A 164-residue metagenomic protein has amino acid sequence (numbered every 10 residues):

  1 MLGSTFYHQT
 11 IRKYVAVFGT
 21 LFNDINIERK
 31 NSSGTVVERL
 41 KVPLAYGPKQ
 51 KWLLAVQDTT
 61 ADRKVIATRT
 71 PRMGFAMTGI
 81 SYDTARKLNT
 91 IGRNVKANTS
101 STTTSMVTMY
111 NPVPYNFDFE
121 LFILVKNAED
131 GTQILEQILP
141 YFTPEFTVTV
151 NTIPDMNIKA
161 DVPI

Functional and structural regions predicted by a protein language model:
M1-G92: Small/polar-rich, solvent-exposed N-terminal microdomains that initiate assembly or binding
M1-H8, E120-E129: Short, charged/polar micro-motifs that form catalytic or ligand-binding hotspots
K30-N31, D83-R86, A128-L135, T147-N151: Short, solvent-exposed secondary-structure capping/transition elements
K64, M106-P114: Short, solvent-exposed beta-strand/turn "edge" segments of beta-rich domains on protein surfaces
P71-M77, N111-N127, E136-I138: Oligomerization/assembly interface segments of phage tail-like spikes and tubes
G92-V95, E136-E145: Amphipathic alpha-helical scaffolding segments
K96-M109: Short amphipathic beta-strand starts and helix->beta connectors
S100, N111-P114, Q133, F142-I164: Acidic-leaning, charged glycine-interspersed low-complexity segments
